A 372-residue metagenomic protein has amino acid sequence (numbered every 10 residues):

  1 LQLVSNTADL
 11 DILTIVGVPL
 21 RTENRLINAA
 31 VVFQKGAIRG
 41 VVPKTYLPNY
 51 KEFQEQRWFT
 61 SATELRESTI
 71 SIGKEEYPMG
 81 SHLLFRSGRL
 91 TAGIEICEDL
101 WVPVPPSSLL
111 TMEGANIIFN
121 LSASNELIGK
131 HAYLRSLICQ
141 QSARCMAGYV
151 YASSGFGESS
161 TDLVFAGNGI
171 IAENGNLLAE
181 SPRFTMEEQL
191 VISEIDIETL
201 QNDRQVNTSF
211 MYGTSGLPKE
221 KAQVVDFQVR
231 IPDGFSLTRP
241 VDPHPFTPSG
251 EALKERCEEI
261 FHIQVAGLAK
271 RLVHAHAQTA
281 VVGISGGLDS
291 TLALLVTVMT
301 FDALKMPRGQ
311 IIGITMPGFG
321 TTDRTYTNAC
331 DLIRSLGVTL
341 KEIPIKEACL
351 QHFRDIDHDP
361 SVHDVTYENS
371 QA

Functional and structural regions predicted by a protein language model:
L1-G283, L295, M299-R308, L340: Enzyme catalytic cores with a strong preference for nitrogen-chemistry domains
L20, Q278-S290, K346-L350: A glycine-rich phosphate-binding loop feature that marks nucleotide/adenosyl-phosphate handling sites
P103, L127, S290, T321-T322: Alpha-helix N-cap/loop-to-helix initiation residues
M112, D289, M299-T300, C330 (+1 more regions): Alpha-helix termini
A123-S124, S154, S285, M316-F319 (+1 more regions): Short, ordered loop/turn segments at secondary-structure junctions
A222-D242, M306, Q310-N369: A conserved beta-strand->alpha-helix junction
G250-H262, G318-F319, V365-A372: Short acidic-aromatic active-site loops that bind/stabilize oxyanions
I284-V298, T325-T327, I356: Short glycine/threonine-rich loop-to-helix capping motif typified by GTGT followed within a few residues by an Asp-Pro
